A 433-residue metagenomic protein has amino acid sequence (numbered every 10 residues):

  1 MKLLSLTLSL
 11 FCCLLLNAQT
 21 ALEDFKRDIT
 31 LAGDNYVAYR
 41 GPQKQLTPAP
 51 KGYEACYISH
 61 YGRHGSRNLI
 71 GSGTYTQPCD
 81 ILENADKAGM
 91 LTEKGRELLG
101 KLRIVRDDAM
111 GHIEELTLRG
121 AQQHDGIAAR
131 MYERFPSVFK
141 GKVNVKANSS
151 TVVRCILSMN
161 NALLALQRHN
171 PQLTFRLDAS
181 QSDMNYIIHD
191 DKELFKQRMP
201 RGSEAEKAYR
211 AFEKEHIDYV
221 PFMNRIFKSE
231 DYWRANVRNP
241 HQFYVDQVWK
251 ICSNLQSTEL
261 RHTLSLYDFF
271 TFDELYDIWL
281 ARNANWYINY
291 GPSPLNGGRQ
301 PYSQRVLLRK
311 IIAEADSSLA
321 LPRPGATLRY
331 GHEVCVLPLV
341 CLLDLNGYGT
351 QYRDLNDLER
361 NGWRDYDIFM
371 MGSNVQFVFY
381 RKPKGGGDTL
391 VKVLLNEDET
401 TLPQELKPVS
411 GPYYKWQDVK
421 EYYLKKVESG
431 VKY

Functional and structural regions predicted by a protein language model:
M1-A21: Bacterial Sec-dependent N-terminal signal peptides
Q19-N144, V152-T327, G331-Y433: Signature for phosphate-centric chemistry
